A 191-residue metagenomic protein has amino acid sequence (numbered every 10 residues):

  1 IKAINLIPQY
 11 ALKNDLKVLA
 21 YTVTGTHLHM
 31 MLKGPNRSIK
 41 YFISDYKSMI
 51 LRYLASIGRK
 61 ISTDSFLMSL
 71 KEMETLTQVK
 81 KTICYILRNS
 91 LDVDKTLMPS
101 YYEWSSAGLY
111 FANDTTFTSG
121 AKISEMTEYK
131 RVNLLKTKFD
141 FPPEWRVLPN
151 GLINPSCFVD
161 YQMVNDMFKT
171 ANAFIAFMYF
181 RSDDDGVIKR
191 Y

Functional and structural regions predicted by a protein language model:
I1-T24, G34-Y191: Short Pro-Cys-Gly-centered "Cys-loop" motif that presents a nucleophilic cysteine in a tight turn
H27-H29: Histidine-centered active-site/metal-ligand motif
